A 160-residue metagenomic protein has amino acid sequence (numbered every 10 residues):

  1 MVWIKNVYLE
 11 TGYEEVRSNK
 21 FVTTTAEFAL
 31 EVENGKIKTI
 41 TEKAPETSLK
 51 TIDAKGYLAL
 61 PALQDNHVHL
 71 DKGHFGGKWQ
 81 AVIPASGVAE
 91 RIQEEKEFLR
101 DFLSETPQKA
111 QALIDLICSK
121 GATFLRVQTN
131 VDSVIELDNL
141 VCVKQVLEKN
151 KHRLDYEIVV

Functional and structural regions predicted by a protein language model:
M1-E46: N-terminal metal-binding scaffold of metallo-dependent hydrolase/deaminase domains
V2-N6, P45-A85: Replace "His-x-His-based motif
E15, T51, Y156-I158: Generic structural signal for residues in well-ordered beta-strands
A29-E31, T39, D65, H69 (+1 more regions): Short, conserved beta-strand segments within well-ordered enzyme catalytic domains that often line or immediately flank
T39-I40, A62, V68, A81-I83 (+2 more regions): Short C-terminal domain-edge/linker segments immediately following a structured domain
G73-T106: Active-site gating loops and adjacent loop-to-helix segments of metal-dependent hydrolytic enzymes
E97-V160: Active-site loop-helix segments enriched in His/Asp/Glu that coordinate and activate a nucleophilic water at divalent
